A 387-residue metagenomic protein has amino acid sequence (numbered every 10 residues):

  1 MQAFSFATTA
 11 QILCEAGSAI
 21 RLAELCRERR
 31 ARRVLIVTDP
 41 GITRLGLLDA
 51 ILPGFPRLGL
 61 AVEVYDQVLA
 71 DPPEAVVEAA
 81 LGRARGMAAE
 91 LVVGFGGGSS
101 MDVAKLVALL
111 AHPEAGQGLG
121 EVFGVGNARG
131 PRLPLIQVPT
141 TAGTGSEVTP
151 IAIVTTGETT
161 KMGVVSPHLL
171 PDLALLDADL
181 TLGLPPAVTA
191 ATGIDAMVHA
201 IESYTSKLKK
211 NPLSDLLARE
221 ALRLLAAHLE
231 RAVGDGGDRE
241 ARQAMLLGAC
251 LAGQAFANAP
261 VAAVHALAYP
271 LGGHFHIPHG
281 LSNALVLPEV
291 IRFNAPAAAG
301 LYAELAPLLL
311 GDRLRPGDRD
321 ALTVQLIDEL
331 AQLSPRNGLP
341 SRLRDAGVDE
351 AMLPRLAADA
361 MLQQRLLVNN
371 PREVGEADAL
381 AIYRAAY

Functional and structural regions predicted by a protein language model:
M1-L91, L343: ATP/NTP phosphate-donor binding region
A19-L22, R44-L47, E74-V77, S99-A104 (+3 more regions): Short glycine/serine/threonine-rich phosphate/pyrophosphate-binding segments that cradle anionic phosphate groups
A75-D179: Glycine/threonine-rich beta-strand-loop-alpha-helix active-site module that forms ligand/phosphate-binding
G143, C250-N283, Q364-N369: Glycine-rich phosphate/pyrophosphate-binding beta-alpha loops
I151-A259: Carboxylate- and glycine-rich phosphate/diphosphate-binding segment that chelates Mg2+/Mn2+
H274-M352: Gly/Pro-rich interdomain helix-loop hinge
D349-Y387: Short, amphipathic C-terminal "tail helix"
